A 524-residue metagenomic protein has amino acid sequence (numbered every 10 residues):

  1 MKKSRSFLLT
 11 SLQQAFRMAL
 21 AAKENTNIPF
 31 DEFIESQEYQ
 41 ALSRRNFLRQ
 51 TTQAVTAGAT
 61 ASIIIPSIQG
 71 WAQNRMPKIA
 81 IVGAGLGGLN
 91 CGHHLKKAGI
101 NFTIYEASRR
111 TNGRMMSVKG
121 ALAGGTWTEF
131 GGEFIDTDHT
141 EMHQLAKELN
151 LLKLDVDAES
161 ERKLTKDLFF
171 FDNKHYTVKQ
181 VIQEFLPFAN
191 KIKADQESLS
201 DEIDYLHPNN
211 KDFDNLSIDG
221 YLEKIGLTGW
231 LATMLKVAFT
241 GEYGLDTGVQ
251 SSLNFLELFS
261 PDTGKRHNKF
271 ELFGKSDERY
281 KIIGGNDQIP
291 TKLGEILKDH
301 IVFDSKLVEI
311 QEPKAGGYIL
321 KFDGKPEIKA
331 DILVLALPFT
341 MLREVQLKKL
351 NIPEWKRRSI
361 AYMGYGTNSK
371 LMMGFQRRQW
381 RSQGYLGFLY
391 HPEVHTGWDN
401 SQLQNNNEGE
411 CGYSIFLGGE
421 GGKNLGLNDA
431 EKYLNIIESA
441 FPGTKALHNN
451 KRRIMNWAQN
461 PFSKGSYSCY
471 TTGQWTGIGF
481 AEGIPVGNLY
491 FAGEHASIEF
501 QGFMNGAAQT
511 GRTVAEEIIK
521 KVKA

Functional and structural regions predicted by a protein language model:
M1-N46, Q69: N-terminal secretory signal peptides
L20, D31, D204-E309, P313-G317 (+4 more regions): Active-site/ligand-binding neighborhood in enzyme catalytic cores
Q40, N46-A72: N-terminal export signals
P77-I104: N-terminal Rossmann-like FAD-binding beta1-loop-alpha1 element of flavoenzymes
K96-V118: Glycine-rich FAD pyrophosphate-binding loop
A123-E197: Dinucleotide-binding Rossmann-like beta1-alpha1 core, especially the glycine-rich loop that anchors the ADP
G324-I332: Core beta-strand elements of the Rossmann-like FAD/NAD(P) dinucleotide-binding domain in flavoenzyme oxidoreductases
M341-Y467: C-terminal segments that line or cap access tunnels to active or ligand-binding sites in enzymes and enzyme-associated
